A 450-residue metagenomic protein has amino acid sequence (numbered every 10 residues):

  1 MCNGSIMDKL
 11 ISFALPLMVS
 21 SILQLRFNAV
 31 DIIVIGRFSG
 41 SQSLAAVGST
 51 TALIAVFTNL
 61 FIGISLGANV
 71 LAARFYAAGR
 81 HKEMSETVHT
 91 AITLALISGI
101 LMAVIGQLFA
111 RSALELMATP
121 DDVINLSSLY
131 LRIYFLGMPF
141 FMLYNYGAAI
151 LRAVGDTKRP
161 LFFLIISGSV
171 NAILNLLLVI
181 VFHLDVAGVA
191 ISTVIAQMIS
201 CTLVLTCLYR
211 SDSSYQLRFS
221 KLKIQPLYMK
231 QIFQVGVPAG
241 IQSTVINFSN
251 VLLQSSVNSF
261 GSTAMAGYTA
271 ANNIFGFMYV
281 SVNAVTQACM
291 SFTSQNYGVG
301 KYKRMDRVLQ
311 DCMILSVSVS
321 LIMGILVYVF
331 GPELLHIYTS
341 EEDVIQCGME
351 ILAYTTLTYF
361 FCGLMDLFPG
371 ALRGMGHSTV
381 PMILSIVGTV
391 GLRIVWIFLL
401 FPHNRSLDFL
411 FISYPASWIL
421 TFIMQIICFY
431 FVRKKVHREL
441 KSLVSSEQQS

Functional and structural regions predicted by a protein language model:
M1-A14, A72-G137, V181-V237, T293-T358 (+1 more regions): Short alpha-helical transmembrane segments in multi-pass integral membrane proteins
D8-N69, A73, V237-V257: Signature of the first transmembrane helix
S12-N28, I133, S167, A196-S200 (+4 more regions): Transmembrane helical elements of multi-pass membrane transporters/channels
I22, R26-A45, L114-D121, L177-L184 (+4 more regions): Helix-terminus/linker motif at the lipid-water interface of multi-pass membrane proteins
S39-A52, L131, A190, S262-F277 (+2 more regions): Small-residue hotspots at the loop-to-helix junctions and early N-terminal turns of transmembrane alpha-helices
L44-V104, F141-P160, G267-G331, C362-L384: Small-residue-rich hydrophobic transmembrane alpha-helices
V56, N171-N175, C201-L205, F277-V280 (+3 more regions): Hydrophobic transmembrane alpha-helices of multi-pass small-molecule transporters
S65, Y134-R152, P160-N171, V189-V204 (+4 more regions): Short runs within selected transmembrane alpha-helices of multi-pass transporters and secretion channels
